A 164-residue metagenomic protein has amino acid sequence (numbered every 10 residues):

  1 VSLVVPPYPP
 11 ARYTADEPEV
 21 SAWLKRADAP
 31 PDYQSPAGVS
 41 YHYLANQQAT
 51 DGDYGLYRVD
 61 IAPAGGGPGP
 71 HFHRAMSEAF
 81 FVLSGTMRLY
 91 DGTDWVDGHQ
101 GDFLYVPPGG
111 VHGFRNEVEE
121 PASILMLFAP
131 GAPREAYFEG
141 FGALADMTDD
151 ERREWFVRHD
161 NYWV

Functional and structural regions predicted by a protein language model:
V1-G55, L144-V164: A short, N-terminal "cap"/entry segment at the start of jelly-roll beta-barrel domains of the cupin/DSBH fold
V39-A45, Y57-H73: Conserved short histidine dyad/triad with adjacent acidic residue
G66-G67, H73, M87, G113 (+2 more regions): Hydrophobic small-molecule pocket/channel-lining residues, especially in calycin-type beta-barrels
A75, D94, G110-V111, E120 (+1 more regions): A generic "binding-loop/recognition-motif" signal
A75-M87, G92: Glycine- and acidic-residue-biased ligand/ion/polar-headgroup-sensing regions
Y90, R115-E117: A generic structural motif
T93-V111: Short acidic-glycine-tyrosine-enriched beta hairpin
E117-V164: Double-stranded beta-helix
